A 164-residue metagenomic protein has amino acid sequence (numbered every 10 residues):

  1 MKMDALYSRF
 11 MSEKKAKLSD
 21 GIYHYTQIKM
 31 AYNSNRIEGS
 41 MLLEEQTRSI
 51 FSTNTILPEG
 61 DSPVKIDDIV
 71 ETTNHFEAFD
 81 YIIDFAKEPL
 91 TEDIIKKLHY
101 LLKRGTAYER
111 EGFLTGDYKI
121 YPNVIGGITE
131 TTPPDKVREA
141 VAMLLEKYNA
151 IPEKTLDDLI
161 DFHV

Functional and structural regions predicted by a protein language model:
M1-V164: FIC/Doc superfamily catalytic core
